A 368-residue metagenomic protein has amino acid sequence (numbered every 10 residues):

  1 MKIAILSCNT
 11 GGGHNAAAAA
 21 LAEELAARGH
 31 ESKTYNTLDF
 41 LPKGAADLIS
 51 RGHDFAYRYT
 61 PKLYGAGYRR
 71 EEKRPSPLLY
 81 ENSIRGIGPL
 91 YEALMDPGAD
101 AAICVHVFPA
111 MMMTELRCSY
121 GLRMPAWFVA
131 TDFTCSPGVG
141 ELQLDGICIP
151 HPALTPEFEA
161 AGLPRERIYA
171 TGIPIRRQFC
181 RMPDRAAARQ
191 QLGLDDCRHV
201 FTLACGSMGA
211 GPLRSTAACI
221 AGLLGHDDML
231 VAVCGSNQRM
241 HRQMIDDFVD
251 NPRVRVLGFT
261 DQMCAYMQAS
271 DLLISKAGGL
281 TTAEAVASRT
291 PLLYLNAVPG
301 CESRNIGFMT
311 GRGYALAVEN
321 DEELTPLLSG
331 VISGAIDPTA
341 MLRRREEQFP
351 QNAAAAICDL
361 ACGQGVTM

Functional and structural regions predicted by a protein language model:
G12, A17, G67-G162, R167-A170: Active-site and donor-binding regions of nucleotide-sugar-utilizing enzymes
A20-M95: Conserved N-terminal ligand/cofactor-binding loop architecture of enzyme catalytic domains
D145-S207, R239: A nucleotide-sugar donor-handling region in carbohydrate enzymes
D184, L316, D321-E322, S329-E347 (+1 more regions): Conserved donor-nucleotide binding/catalytic region of nucleotide-linked donor-dependent transferases
A187-Q190, L194-A269: Donor-nucleotide binding loops and adjacent catalytic segments primarily of GT-B fold Leloir glycosyltransferases
Q268-G278: Acidic donor-binding loop of glycosyltransferase active sites
S270-D271, R289-P291: A short alpha->beta transition loop at the rim of the catalytic pocket in nucleotide-sugar-dependent
P299-S329: Change "using UDP/GDP/dTDP sugars" to "using nucleotide sugars
